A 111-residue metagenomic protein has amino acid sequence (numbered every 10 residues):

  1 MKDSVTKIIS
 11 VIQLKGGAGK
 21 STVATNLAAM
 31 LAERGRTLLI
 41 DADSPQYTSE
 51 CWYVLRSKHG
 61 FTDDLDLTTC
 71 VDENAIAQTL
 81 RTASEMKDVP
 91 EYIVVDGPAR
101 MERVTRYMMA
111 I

Functional and structural regions predicted by a protein language model:
K2-A18, T25-R103: P-loop/Walker-type NTP enzyme "switch/lid" segment
M86, M108-M109: Structural alpha-helical scaffold elements that stabilize or flank donor/cofactor-binding regions in carbohydrate
